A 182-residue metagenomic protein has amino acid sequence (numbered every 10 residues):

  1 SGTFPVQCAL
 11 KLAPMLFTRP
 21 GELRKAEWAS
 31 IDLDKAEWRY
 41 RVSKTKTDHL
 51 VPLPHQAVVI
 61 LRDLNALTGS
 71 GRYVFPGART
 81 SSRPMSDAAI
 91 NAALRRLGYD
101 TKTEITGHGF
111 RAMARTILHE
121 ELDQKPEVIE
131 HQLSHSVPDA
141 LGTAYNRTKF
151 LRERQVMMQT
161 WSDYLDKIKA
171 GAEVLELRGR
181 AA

Functional and structural regions predicted by a protein language model:
S1-A26, D34, K44-T47, L67-G69 (+3 more regions): Basic, Lys/Arg- and aromatic-enriched nucleic-acid-binding interface segment
L12-A13, I117-E121, Q132: Short alpha-helical segment immediately N-terminal to, or the first helix within, an HTH/HTH-like DNA-binding domain
K25, A92, I117, H131: DNA-binding alpha-helical recognition surfaces that contact promoter or target DNA
A29-E37, T103-E104, D123-N146, K167-E173 (+1 more regions): Short, polar N-cap/turn motifs at the start of nucleic acid-interacting alpha helices
K35, P54-T103, H108, M113-A114 (+3 more regions): Active-site/catalytic core of tyrosine-dependent DNA strand-transfer enzymes
E37, D48-P52: Well-ordered beta-strand positions in beta-sheet-rich domains
V42-K46, V58, L122-D123, Q132-I168: Catalytic-site neighborhood detector that most strongly recognizes the C-terminal catalytic loop/helix of tyrosine
A92, P126, L151-D163, E173-A182: Acidic, low-complexity interaction regions
